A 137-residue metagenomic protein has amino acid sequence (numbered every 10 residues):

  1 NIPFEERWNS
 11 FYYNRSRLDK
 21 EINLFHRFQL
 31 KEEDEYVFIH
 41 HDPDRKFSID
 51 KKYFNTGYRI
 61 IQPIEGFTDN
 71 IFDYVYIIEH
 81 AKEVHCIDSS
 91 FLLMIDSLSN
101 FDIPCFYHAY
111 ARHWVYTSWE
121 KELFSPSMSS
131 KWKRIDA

Functional and structural regions predicted by a protein language model:
N1-A137: Catalytic machinery of carbohydrate-active enzymes, primarily nucleotide-sugar-dependent glycosyltransferases
